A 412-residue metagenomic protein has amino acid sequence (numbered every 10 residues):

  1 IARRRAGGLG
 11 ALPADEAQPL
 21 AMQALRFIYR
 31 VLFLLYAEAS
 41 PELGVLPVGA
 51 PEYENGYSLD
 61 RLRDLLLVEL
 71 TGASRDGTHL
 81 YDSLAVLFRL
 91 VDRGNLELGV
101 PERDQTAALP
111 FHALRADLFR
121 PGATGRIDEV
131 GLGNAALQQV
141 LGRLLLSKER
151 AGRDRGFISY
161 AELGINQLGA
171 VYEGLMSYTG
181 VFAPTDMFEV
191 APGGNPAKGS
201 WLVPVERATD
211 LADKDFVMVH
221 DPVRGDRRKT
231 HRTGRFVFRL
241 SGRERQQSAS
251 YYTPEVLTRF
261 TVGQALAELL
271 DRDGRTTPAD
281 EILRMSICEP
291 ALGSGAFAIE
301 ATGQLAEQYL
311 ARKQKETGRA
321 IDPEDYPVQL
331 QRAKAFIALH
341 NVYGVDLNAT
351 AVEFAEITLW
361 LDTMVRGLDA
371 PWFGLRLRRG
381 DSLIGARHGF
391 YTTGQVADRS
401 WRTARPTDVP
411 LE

Functional and structural regions predicted by a protein language model:
R3-R207, Y251, V365, D369 (+2 more regions): Nucleic-acid modification enzymes, centered on SAM-dependent nucleic-acid methyltransferases
L9-L12, I158-S159, D186-P192, P196-A197 (+5 more regions): SAM-dependent methyltransferase catalytic region
V48-G49, R232-G234: Short, charged hinge/linker segments at domain and secondary-structure junctions
S58, A116, G133, P204 (+4 more regions): Helix N-terminus capping/helix-initiation residues
V203-V219: Long, contiguous juxta-domain segments that are non-catalytic but functionally important
